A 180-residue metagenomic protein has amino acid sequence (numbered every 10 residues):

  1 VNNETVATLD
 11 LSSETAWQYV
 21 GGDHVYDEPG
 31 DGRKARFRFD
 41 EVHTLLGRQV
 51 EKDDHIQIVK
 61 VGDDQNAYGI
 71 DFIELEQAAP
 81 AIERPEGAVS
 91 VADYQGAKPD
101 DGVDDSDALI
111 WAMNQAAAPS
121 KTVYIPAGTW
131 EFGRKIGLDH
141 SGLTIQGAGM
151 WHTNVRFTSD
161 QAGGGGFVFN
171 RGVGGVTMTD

Functional and structural regions predicted by a protein language model:
V1-E86: Extracytoplasmic
G30-R38, V103, F157-A162: Extracellular beta-rich ligand/substrate-recognition surface
A35-F39, A108, V173: Signature of short aromatic-glycine-proline-rich micro-motifs recurring in repeat-based ectodomains
D54-I56, A88-V89, K121-V123, T179: Hydrophobic beta-strand segments of well-ordered beta-sheets in folded domains
E74-I110: Right-handed parallel beta-helix/beta-solenoid
S106, I110-G163: N-terminal extracellular ligand-recognition/capping segment immediately after the signal peptide
V168-D180: Parallel beta-helix/beta-solenoid
